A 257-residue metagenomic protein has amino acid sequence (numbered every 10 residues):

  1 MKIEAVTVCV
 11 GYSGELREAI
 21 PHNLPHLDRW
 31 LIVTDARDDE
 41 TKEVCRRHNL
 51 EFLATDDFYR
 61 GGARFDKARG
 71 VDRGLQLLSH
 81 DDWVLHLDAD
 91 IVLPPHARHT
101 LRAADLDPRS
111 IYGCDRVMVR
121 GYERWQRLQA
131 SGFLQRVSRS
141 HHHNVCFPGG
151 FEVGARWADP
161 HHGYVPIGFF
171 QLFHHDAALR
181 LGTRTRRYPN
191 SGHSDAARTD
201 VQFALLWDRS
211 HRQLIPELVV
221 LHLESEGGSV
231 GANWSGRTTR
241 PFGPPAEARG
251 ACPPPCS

Functional and structural regions predicted by a protein language model:
K2-T7, N23, R29-I32: Hydrophobic targeting segments
C9-P25: Short, well-formed alpha-helical segments that are part of the catalytic scaffolds of diverse glycosyltransferases
A19, P160, V165-G168, H175-S257: C-terminal catalytic/acceptor-binding lobe
H22, V33-R46, D57-Y59, I91: A conserved acidic beta->alpha catalytic loop
I32, R69, P95: Ligand-binding pocket scaffold of soluble enzyme catalytic domains
T41, C45-L77: Active-site-proximal specificity loops/subdomain of glycosyltransferases
D81-V92: Short beta-strand-to-loop acidic/aromatic patch adjacent to the donor-nucleotide binding site
P94, R98-R187: Conserved catalytic core of nucleotide-sugar-dependent glycosyltransferases
